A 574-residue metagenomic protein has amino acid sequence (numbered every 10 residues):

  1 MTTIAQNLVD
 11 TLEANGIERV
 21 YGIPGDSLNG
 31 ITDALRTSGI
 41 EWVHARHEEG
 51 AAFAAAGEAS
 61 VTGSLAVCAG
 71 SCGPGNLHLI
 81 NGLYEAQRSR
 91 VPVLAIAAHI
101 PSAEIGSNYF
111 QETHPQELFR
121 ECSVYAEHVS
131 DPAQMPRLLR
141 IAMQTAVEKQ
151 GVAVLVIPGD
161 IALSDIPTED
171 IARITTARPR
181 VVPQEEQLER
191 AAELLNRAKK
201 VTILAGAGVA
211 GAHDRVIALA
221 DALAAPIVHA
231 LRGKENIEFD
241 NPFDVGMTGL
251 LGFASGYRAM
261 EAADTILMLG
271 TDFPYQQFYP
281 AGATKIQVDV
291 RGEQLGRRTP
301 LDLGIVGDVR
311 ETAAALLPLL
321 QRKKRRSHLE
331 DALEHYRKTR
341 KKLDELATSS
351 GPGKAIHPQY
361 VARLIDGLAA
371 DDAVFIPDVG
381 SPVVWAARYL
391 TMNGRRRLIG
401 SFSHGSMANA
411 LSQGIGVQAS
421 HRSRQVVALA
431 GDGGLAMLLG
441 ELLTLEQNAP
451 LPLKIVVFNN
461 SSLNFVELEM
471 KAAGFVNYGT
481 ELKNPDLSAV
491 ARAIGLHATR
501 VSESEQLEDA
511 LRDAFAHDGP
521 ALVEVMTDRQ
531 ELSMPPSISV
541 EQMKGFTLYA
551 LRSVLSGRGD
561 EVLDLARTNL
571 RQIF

Functional and structural regions predicted by a protein language model:
M1-K324, L364, L368-D371, P450-I455 (+2 more regions): N-terminal alpha/beta PP-like core and its mobile active-site loop of ThDP/TPP-dependent enzymes
A5-L8, D26, I31-T32, R36 (+2 more regions): Active-site diphosphate/adenylate-binding microenvironment
I23-G25, V43-F53, C68-P74, S130-P132 (+5 more regions): Active-site nucleophile and cofactor-binding loops and adjacent substrate-binding regions of central metabolic enzymes
H47-E48, S107-N108, R178-R190, G249-G252 (+5 more regions): A general structural motif
A56, Q116-E117, I217, R363 (+4 more regions): Active-site phosphate/pyrophosphate- and oxyanion-stabilizing loops and adjacent acidic/basic residues in soluble
I96, E104-Q111, G296-V306, R310-A314 (+1 more regions): Thiamine diphosphate
A133, T168-E169, E193, A198 (+4 more regions): Phosphate/pyrophosphate-binding active-site segments
A205-V209, G353, G431: Conserved short loop/turn motifs at secondary-structure junctions
